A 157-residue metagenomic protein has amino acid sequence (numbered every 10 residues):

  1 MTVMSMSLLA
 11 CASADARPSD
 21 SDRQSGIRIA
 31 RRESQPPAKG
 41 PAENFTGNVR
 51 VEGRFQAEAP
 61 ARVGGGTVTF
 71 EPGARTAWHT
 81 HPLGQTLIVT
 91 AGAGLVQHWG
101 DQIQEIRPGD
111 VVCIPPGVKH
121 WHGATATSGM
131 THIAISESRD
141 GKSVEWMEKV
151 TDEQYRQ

Functional and structural regions predicted by a protein language model:
M1-A10: Bacterial N-terminal signal peptides
A12-R62, S143-Q157: A short, N-terminal "cap"/entry segment at the start of jelly-roll beta-barrel domains of the cupin/DSBH fold
R50-G53, G64-H81: Conserved short histidine dyad/triad with adjacent acidic residue
G53-F55, T69, Q97, E105 (+1 more regions): Generic structural detector for well-ordered beta-strands
R75, T80-P108, V118: A short beta-strand-loop-beta hairpin characteristic of the jelly-roll/cupin
L95, Q102-I103, R107-P108, P116-S143: Ligand-binding loop in jelly-roll beta-barrel domains
